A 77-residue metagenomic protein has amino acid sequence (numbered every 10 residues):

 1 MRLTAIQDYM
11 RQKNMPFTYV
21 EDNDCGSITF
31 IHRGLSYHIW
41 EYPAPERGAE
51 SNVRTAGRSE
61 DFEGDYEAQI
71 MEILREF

Functional and structural regions predicted by a protein language model:
M1-H32, S51-A68: Negatively charged, low-complexity tracts enriched in Asp/Glu with abundant Ser/Thr
D22, E76-F77: Short, internal acidic amphipathic alpha-helical interface segments that mediate docking to partner proteins
L35-V53: Short, conserved beta-strand/beta-arch hydrophobic-aromatic motifs that form part of recognition grooves or interface
Y42-A44, R58-E60, E76: Short, charge- and proline-biased low-complexity linear segments that act as flexible interaction/docking motifs
Y66-E76: A short, charged, amphipathic alpha-helix used as a generic interaction element across diverse proteins
